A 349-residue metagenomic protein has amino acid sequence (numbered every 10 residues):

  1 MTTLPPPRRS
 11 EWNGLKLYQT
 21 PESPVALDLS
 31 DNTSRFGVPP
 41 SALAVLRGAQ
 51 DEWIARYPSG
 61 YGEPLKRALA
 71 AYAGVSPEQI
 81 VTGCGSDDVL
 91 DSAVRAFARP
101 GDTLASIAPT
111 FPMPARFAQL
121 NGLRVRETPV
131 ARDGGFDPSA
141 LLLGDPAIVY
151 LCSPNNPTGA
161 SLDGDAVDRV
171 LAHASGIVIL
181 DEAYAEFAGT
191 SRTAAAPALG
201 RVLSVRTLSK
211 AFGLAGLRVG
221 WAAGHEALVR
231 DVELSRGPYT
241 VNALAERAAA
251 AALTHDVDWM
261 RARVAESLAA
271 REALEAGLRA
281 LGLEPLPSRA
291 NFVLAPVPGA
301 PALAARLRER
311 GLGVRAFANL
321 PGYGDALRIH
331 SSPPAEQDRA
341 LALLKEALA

Functional and structural regions predicted by a protein language model:
M1-R56, G144-D145: N-terminal "arm"/small-domain region of PLP-dependent enzymes with the aminotransferase-like
P39, G62, R201-R279, L283-P285: PLP-dependent aminotransferase class I/II
E63-T103: Phosphate-binding glycine-rich loop
A96-C152: PLP-dependent aminotransferase-like
A108, E127-R132, E182, R206 (+1 more regions): Short beta->alpha connector loops at strand-helix junctions that form conserved, small/polar/Pro-enriched
Q119, F136-D145, P157-L214: Active-site pre-lysine segment of PLP-dependent enzymes
L268, G277-R310: Conserved PLP-binding catalytic core of the aspartate aminotransferase-like
E309-R310, N319-A349: PLP-dependent enzyme catalytic core of the Aspartate aminotransferase-like
